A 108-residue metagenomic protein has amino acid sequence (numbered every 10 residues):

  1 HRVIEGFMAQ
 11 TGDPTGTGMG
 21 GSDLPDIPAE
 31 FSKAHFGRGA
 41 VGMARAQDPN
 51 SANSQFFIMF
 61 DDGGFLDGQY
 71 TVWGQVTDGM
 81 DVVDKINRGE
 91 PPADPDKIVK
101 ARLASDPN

Functional and structural regions predicted by a protein language model:
H1-N108: Cyclophilin-like peptidyl-prolyl cis-trans isomerases
